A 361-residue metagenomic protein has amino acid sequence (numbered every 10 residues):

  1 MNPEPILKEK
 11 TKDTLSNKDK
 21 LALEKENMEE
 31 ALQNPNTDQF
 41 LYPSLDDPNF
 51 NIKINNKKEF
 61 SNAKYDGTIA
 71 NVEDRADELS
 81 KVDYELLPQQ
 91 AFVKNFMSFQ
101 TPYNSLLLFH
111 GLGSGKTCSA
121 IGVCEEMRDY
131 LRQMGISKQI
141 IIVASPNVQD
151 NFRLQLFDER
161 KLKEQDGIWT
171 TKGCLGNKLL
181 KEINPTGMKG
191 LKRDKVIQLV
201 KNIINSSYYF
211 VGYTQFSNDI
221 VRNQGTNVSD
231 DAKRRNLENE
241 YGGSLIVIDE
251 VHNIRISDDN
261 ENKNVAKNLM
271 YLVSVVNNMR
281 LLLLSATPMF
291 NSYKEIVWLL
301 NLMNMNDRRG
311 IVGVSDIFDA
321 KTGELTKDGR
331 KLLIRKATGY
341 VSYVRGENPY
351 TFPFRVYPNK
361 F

Functional and structural regions predicted by a protein language model:
I6-V72, A76, V221, L282 (+4 more regions): Inter-lobe connector of SF1/SF2 helicase motors
I54, G190-Q198, I203-N223, A232-G242 (+3 more regions): Inter-lobe coupling linker of SF2 helicases/translocases
A70-F109: Conserved pre-motif I regulatory segment
T101-L106, K138, M279-R280: Pre-Walker A (Motif I) flank of P-loop NTPase domains
L106, L245-I246: Hydrophobic "anchor" residues on beta-strands that sit immediately upstream of conserved functional sites
G111-P185, P288-E295: Conserved Walker A/P-loop ATP-binding site and its immediately adjacent core in helicase/helicase-like ATPase domains
S114, N253-I256, N260, M289-F290: Residues immediately C-terminal
D249-E250: Walker B catalytic acidic pair
